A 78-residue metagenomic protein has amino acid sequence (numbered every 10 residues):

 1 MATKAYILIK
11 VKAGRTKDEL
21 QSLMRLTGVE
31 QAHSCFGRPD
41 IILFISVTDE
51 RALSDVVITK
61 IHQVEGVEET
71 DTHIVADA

Functional and structural regions predicted by a protein language model:
M1-A78: A compositional/biophysical signature of low hydrophobicity enriched in polar/charged and small residues
